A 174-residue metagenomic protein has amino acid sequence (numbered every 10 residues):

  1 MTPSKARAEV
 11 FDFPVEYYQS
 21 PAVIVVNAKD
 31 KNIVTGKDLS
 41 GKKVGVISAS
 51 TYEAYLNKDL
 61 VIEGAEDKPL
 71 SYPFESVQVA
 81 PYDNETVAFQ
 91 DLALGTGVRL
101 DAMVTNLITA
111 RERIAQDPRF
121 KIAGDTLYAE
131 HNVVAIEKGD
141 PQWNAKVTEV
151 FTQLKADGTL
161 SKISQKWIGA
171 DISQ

Functional and structural regions predicted by a protein language model:
M1-D38, K121-T126: Acidic, polar ligand-binding/catalytic clefts
M1-K5, S20, I47-S50, N84-E85 (+2 more regions): Beta->alpha turn/N-cap motifs
M1-V10, Y55-D59, Q90-Y128: A ligand-binding cleft/hinge motif common to bilobed small-molecule-binding domains
V10, P21-A22, D30, G36 (+7 more regions): Extracytoplasmic/secreted envelope proteins and their assembly/folding machinery, especially bacterial periplasmic
Y18-V26, P73-F74, L107, R111-T152 (+1 more regions): Periplasmic-binding protein-like
V26-I47, D59, E63-L70: Flexible hinge/capping segments at coil-to-helix
K31-N32, L70-D91, E130: Short helix-initiation/N-cap motifs at beta->coil->alpha
T51-S76, P118, I122-A123, T152-Q174: Ligand-binding clefts/hinges and TM-proximal coupling segments of bilobed small-molecule sensing domains
